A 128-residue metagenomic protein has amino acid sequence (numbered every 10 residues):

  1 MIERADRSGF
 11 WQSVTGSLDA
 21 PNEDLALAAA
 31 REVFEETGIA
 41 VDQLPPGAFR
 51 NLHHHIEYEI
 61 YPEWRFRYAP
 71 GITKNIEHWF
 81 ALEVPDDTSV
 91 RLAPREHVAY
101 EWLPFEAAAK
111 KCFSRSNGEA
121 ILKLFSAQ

Functional and structural regions predicted by a protein language model:
M1-V14, V41-D42: N-terminal strand-loop-strand
L18-S116: Unchanged
A120-L124: A small-molecule sensor/coupling module
S126-Q128: Generic C-terminal helix-cap and adjacent flexible tail
